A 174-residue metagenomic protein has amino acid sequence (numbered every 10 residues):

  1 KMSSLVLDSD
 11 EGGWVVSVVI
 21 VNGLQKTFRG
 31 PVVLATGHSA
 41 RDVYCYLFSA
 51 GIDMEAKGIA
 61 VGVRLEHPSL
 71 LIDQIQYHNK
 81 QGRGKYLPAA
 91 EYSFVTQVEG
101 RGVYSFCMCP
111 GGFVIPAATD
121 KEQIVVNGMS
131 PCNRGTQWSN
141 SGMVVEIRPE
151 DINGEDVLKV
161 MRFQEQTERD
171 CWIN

Functional and structural regions predicted by a protein language model:
K1-N174: Residues forming the flavin
